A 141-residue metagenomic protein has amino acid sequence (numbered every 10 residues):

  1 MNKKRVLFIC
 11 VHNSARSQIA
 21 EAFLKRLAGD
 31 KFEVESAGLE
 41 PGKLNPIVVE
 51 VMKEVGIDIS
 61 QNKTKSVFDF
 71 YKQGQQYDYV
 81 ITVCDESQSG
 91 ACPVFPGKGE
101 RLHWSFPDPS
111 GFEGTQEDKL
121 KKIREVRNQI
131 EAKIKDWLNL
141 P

Functional and structural regions predicted by a protein language model:
M1-Y71: Conserved active-site segments centered on acidic
N13, M52, V80-I81, I130: Conserved small-residue
S14, G42, Q88-S89, P109: Surface-exposed, flexible loop/turn segments at secondary-structure boundaries
G38, C84, S105-P107: Residues at the C-termini of beta-strands that transition into short coil/loop
E40, Q73, P107-P109: Short, solvent-exposed coil/turn elements at secondary-structure transition points
Q75-P96: Mid-chain, well-packed structural core segment of small domains
S89-P141: Phosphate-binding/catalytic loops
